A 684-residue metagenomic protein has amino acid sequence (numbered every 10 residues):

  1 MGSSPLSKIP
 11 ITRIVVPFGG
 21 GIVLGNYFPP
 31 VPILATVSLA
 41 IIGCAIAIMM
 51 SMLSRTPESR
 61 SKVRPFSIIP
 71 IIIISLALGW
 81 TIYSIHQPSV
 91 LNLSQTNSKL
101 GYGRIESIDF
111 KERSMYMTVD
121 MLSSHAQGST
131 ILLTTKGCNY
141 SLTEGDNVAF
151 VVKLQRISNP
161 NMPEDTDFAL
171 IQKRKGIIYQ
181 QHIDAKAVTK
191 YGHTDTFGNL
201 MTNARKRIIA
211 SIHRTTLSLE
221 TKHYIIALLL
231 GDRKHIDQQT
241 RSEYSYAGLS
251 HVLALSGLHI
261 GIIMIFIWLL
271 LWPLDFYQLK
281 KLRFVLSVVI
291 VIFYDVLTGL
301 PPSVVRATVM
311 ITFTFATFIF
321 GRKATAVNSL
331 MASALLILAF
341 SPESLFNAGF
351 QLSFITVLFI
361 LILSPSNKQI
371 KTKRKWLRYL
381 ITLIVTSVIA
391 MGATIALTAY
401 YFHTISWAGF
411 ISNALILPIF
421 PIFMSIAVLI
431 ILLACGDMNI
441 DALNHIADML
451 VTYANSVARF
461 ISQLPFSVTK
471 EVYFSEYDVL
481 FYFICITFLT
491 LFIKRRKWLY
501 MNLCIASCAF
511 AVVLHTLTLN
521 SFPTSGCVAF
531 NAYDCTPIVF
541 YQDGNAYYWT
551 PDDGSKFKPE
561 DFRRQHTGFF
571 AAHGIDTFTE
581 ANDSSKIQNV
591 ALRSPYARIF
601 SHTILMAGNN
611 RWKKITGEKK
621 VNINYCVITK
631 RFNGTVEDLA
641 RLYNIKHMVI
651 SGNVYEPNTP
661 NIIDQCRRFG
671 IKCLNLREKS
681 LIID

Functional and structural regions predicted by a protein language model:
M1-F28, T317-F318, S425-F460: Hydrophobic alpha-helical segments
M1-N92, R306, E476-V479: N-terminal leader/targeting segments
G2-S4, E58-K62, F66, P70-H251 (+6 more regions): Membrane-interface helix/helix-cap signal primarily in integral membrane proteins
K8-V15, T196-N203, L229-H235, T298-V304 (+4 more regions): Hydrophobic alpha-helical transmembrane segments
R13, P17, G21, M52-L53 (+3 more regions): Hydrophobic alpha-helical transmembrane segments in multi-pass membrane proteins
G21, G103, V152, L228 (+8 more regions): Divalent metal-coordination and catalytic microenvironments
N139-L142, D146-V151, K375, L432-D684: Non-globular, low-confidence helical/coil segments that flank catalytic cores
L200-N203, R207, S211, Y379 (+8 more regions): Low-complexity, intrinsically disordered, cysteine-poor segments enriched in small/polar and charged residues
